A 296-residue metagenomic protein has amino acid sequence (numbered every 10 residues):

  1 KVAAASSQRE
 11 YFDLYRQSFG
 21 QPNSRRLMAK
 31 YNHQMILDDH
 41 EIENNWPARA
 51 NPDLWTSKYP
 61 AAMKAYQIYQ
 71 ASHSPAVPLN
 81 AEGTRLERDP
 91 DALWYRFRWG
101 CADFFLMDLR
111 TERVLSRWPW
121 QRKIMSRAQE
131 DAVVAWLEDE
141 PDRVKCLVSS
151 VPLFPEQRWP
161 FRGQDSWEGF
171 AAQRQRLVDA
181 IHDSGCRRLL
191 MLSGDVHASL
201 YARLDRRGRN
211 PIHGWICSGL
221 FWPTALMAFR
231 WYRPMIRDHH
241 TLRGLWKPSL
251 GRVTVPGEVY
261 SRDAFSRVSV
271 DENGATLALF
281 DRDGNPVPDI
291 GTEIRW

Functional and structural regions predicted by a protein language model:
K1-W296: Metal-dependent phosphoester/phosphodiester hydrolase catalytic core
